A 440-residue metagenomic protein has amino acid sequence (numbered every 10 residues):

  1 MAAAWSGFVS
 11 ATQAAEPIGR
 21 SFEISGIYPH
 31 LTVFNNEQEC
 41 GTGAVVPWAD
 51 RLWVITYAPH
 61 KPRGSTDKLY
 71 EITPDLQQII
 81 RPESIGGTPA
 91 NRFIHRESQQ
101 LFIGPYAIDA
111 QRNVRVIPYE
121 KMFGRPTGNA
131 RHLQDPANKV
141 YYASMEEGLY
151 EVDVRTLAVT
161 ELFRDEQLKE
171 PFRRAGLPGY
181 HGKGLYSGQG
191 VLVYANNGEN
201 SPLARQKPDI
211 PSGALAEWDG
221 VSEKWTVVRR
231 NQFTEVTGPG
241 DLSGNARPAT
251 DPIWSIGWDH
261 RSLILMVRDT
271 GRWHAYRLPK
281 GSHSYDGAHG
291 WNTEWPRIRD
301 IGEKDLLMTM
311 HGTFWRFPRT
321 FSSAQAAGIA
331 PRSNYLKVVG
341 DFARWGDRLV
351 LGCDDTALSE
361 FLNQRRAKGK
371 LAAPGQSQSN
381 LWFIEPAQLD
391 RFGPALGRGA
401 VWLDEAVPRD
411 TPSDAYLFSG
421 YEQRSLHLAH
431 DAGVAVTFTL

Functional and structural regions predicted by a protein language model:
E16-Q38: A short helix->beta-strand "capping" segment at the edge of beta-propeller domains
H30-D67, G86-F93: Beta-strand-rich domains and repeat architectures in extracellular enzymes and scaffolds, especially beta-propellers
E37-A44, S84-S98, K121-N138, E166-G190 (+3 more regions): Repeated scaffold domains used in trafficking and secretory/extracellular systems, primarily beta-propellers
R51-V54, S98-F102, P136-Y141, S187-A195 (+4 more regions): Entry beta-strands of beta-propeller and related beta-repeat scaffolds
A58-H60, Y106-A107, M145-E147, N196-N200 (+3 more regions): Residue-level signature of beta-propeller blades and closely related beta-rich strand-turn architectures in secreted
D67-N129: Blade-loop segments of beta-propeller domains
D67-P74, E151-T156, Q206-E223, L265-D269 (+2 more regions): Beta-propeller blade signature
D341-L403: Blade-level signature of beta-propeller repeat domains, shared across WD40, Kelch, NHL, RCC1 and BNR/Asp-box propellers
